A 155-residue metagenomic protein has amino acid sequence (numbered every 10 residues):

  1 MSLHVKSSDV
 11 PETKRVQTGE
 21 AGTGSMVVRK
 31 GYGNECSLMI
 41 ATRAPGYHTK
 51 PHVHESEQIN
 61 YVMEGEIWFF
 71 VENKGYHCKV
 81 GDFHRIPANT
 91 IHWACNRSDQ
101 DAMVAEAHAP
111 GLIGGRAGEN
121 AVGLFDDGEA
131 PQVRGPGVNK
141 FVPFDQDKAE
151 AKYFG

Functional and structural regions predicted by a protein language model:
M1-C36, E119-G155: A short, N-terminal "cap"/entry segment at the start of jelly-roll beta-barrel domains of the cupin/DSBH fold
G22-T23, M39-V53: Conserved short histidine dyad/triad with adjacent acidic residue
I40, M63-E64, K79-V80: A cytosolic small-molecule/anion-sensing beta-strand core signal
P45, E55, K74, T90-I91 (+1 more regions): A generic "binding-loop/recognition-motif" signal
S56-I67, E72: Glycine- and acidic-residue-biased ligand/ion/polar-headgroup-sensing regions
W68, A88-R116: Ligand-binding loop in jelly-roll beta-barrel domains
N73-N89: Short acidic-glycine-tyrosine-enriched beta hairpin
